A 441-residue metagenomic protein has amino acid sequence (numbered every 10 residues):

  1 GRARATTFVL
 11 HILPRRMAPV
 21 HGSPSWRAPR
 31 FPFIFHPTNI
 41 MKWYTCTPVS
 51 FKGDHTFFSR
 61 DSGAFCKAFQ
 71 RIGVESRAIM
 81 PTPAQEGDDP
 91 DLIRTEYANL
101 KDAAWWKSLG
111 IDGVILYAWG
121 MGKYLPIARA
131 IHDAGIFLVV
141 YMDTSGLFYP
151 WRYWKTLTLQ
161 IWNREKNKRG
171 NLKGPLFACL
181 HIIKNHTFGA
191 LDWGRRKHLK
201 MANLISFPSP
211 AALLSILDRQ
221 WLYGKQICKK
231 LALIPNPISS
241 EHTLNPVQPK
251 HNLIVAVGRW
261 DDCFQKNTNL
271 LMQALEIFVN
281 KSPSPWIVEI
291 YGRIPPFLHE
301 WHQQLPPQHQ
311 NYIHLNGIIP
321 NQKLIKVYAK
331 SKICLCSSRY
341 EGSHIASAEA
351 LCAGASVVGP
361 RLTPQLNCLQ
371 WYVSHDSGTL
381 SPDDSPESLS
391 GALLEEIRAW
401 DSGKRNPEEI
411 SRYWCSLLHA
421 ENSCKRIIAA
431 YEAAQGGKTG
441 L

Functional and structural regions predicted by a protein language model:
F57, D384, D401-G436, G440: A charged, aromatic-enriched C-terminal amphipathic alpha-helix characteristic of glycosyltransferases across folds
I183-K229: A short, active-site helix/loop in glycosyltransferases that binds the activated sugar's phosphate group
S206, P246-K266, M272-E276, E289: Conserved donor-binding/catalytic core segment of Leloir-type glycosyltransferases
G292, E300-I319: Nucleotide-activated donor-binding/catalytic signature segment of Leloir-type glycosyltransferases, i.e., the conserved
I318, K326-S331: Short alpha-helical donor nucleotide-sugar binding micro-motif in glycosyltransferases
R339: Aromatic "clamp/platform" in nucleotide-sugar-dependent glycosyltransferases that forms part of the donor/acceptor
S356-Q365: Short hydrophobic beta-strand element within catalytic cores of glycosyltransferases and related nucleotide-activated
H375-P386, E395-D401: Conserved acidic donor-binding segment of nucleotide-sugar-dependent glycosyltransferases
